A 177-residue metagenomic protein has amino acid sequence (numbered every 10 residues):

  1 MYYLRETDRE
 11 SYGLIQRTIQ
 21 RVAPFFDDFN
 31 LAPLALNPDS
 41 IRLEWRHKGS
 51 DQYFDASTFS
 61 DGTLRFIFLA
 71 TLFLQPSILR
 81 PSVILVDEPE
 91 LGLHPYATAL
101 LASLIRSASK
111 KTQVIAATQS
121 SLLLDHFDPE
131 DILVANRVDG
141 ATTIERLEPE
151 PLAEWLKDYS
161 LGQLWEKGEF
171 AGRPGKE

Functional and structural regions predicted by a protein language model:
M1-F68, L72, P76-L79, F170-E177: Phosphate-coordinating catalytic segments in nucleotide- and nucleic-acid-processing enzymes
L79, A99-E177: C-terminal lobe/lid and adjacent interdomain/linker elements of RecA-like ASCE P-loop ATPase modules
V83-L85: Walker B motif beta-strand of ABC-family P-loop ATPases
D87-P89: Walker B catalytic acidic pair
